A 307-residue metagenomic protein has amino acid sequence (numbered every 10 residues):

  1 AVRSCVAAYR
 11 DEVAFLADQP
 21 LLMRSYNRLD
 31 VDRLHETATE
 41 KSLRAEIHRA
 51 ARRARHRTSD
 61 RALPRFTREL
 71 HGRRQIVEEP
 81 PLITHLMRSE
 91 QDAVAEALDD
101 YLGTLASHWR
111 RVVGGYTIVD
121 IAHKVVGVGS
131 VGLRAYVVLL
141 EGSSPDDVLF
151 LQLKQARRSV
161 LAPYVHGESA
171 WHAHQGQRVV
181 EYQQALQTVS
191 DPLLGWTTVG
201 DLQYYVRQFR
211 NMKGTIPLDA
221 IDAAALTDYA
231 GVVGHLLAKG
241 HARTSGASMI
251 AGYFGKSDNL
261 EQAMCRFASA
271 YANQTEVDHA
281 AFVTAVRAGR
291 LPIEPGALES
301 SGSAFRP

Functional and structural regions predicted by a protein language model:
A1-S59, E96-P307: Conserved ATP-binding subdomain of kinase catalytic cores across diverse folds
E46-I83: Acidic/Ser/Thr-rich, low-complexity mid-to-C-terminal regulatory regions of eukaryotic proteins
R68-T117: Ordered core of a single globular domain
